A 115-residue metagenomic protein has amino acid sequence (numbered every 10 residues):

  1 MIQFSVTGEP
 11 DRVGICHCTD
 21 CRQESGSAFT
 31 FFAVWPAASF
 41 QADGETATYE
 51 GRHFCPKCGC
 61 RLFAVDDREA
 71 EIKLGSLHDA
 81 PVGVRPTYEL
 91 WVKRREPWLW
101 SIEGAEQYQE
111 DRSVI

Functional and structural regions predicted by a protein language model:
M1-I115: A short Gly-Trp-Pro
